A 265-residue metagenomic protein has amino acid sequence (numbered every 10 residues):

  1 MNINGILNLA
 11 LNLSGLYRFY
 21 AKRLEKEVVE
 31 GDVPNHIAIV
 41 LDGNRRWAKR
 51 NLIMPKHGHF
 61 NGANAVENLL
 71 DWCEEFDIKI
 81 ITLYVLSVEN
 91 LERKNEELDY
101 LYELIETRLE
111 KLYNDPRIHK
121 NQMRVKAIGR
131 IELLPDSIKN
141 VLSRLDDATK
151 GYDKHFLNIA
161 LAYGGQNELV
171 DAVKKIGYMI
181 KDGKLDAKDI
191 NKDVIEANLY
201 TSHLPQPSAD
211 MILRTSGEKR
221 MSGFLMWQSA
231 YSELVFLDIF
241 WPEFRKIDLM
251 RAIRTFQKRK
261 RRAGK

Functional and structural regions predicted by a protein language model:
M1-K265: Flexible, compositionally biased loop and terminal segments
